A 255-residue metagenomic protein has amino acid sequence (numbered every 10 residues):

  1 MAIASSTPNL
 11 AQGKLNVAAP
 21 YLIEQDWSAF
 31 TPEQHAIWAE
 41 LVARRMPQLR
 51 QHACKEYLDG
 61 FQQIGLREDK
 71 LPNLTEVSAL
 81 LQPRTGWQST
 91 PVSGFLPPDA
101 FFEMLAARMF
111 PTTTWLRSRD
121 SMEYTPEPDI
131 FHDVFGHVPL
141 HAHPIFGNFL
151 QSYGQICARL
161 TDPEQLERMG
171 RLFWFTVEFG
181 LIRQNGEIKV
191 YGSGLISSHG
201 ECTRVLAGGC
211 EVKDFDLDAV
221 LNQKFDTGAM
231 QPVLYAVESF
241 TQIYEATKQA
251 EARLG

Functional and structural regions predicted by a protein language model:
M1-H141, A219-N222, P232-G255: The feature captures two recurrent sequence modes
D120-E245: A contiguous, surface-oriented mixed alpha/beta subdomain in the mid-to-C-terminal portion of proteins that forms
